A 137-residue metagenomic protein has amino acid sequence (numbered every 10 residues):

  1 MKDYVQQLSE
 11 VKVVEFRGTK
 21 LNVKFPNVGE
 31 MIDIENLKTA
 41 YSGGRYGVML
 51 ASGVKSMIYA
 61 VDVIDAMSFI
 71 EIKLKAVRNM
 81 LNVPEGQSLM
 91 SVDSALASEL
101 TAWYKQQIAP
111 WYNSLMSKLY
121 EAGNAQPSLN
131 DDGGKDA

Functional and structural regions predicted by a protein language model:
M1-V5: Short, basic/low-complexity N-terminal boundary segments at the transition from targeting/disordered tails
Q6-V13, T19-A137: Short, surface-exposed, charged amphipathic helix/loop patches that serve as local interaction elements
